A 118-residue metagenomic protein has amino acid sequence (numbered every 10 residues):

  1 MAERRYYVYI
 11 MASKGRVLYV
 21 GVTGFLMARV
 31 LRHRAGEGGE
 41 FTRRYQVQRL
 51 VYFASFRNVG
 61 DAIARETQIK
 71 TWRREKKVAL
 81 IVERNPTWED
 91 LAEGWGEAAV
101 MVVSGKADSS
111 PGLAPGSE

Functional and structural regions predicted by a protein language model:
M1-S55, G60-T67, R84-P86, L91-K106: GIY-YIG nuclease catalytic motif and its immediate N-terminal context
R44, T67-L80: Short arginine-rich
R74-R84, E93-G94, E118: Short alpha-helical interface patches
K106-E118: A cross-taxon signal for low-complexity, glycine/charged-rich
